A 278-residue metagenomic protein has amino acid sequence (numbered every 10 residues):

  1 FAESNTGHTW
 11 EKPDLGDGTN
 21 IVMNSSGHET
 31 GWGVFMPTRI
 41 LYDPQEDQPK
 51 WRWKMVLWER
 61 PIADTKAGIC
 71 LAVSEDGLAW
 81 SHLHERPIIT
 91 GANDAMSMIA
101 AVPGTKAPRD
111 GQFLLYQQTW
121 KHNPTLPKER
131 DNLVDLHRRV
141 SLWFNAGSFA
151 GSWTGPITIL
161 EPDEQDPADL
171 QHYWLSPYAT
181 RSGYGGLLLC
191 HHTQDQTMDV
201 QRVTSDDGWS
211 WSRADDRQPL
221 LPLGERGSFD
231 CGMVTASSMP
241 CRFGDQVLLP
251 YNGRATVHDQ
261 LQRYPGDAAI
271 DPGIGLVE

Functional and structural regions predicted by a protein language model:
F1-D169, A179-C231, G244-Q246, Y251-E278: Beta-rich carbohydrate-recognition and catalytic domains
M98, S176, M239: Short, surface-exposed charged micro-motifs
Q171-Y173: Short structured motifs
V234-S238: Extracellular glycan/ECM-engagement signal in secreted proteins
